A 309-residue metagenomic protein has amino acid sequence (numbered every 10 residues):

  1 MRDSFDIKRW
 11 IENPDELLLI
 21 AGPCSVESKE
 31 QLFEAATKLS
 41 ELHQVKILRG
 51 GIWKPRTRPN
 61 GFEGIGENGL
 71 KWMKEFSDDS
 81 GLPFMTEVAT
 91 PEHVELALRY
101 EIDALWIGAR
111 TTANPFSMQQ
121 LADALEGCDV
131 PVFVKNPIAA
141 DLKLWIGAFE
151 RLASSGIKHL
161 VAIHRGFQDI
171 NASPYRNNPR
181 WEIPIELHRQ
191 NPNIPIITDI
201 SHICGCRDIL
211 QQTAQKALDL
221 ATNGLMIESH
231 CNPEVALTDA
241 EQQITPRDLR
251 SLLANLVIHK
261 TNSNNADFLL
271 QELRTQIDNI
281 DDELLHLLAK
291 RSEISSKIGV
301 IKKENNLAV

Functional and structural regions predicted by a protein language model:
M1-I20: N-terminal amphipathic alpha-helix/helix-capping segment at the start of soluble metabolic enzymes
L17-E34, R58-E63, P83-E87, G108-A109 (+4 more regions): Active-site mouth loops of central-metabolism enzymes
L17-P23, K46-G50, F84-T86, L105-I107 (+4 more regions): Hydrophobic faces of well-ordered beta-strands that scaffold small-molecule active sites in alpha/beta enzyme cores
E34-I52, Y100: Catalytic domains of carbohydrate-active enzymes, especially glycoside hydrolases
R49-E67, C231-A240, I298-L307: Glycine-rich, proline-tolerant flexible connector loops at the mouths of alpha/beta enzymes
E63-I65, G81-T90, V94, D103-S117 (+2 more regions): Catalytic beta/alpha-barrel core
S117-D248, N264-N265: Catalytic alpha/beta core domains of metabolic enzymes, predominantly
N255-V309: Extended, charge-rich alpha-helical interface modules
